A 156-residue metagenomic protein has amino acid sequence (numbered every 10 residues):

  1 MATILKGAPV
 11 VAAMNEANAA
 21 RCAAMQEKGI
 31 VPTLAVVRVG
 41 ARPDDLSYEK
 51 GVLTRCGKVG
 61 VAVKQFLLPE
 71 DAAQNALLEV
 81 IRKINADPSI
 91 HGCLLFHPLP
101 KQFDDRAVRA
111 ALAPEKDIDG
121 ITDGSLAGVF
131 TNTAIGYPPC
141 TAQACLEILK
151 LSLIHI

Functional and structural regions predicted by a protein language model:
A2-L151: Structural/interface elements that position substrates and couple domains in central-metabolism enzymes
I154-I156: Conserved small/polar residues in nucleotide/adenosyl-binding loops
